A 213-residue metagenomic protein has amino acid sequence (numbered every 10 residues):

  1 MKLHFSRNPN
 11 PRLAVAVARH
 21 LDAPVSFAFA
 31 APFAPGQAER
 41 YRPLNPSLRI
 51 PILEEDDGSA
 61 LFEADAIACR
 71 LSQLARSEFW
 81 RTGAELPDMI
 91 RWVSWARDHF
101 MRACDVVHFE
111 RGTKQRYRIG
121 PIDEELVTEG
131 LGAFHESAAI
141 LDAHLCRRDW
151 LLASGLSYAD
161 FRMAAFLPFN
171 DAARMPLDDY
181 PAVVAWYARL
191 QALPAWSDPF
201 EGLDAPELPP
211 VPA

Functional and structural regions predicted by a protein language model:
M1-E124: GST-like domain detector, emphasizing the conserved glutathione-binding G-site in the N-terminal thioredoxin-like
A31-A34, A159, D204: Conserved beta-strand edge residues that scaffold enzyme active sites
P35, Y187, E207-L208: Generic structural signal for helix capping and beta-alpha/helix-loop junctions
P43, A192, E201: Phosphate-coordinating loops and pocket residues in cytosolic domains that bind phosphorylated ligands
A66, A182, A195: Residue-level recognition of oxygen-bearing side chains
A96-A192: GST-like fold's C-terminal all-alpha helical module
W196-A213: Terminal-tail/helix-coil boundary detector
